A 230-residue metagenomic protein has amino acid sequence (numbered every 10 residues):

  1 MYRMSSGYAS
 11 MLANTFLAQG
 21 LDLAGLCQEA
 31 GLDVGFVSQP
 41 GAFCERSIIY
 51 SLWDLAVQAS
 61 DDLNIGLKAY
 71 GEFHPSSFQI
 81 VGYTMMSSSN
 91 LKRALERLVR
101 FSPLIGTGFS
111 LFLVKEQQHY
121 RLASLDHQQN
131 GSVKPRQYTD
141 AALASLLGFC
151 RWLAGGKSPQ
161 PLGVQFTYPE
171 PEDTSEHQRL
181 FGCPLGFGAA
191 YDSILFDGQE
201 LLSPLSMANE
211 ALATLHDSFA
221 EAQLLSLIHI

Functional and structural regions predicted by a protein language model:
M1-L122: N-terminal low-complexity or simple alpha-helical regulatory segments that function as activation/interaction modules
R3-S6, S10, T15, I105-D140 (+1 more regions): Conserved binding/catalytic microenvironments
W53, L95, L143-L146, A220: Hydrophobic alpha-helical core bundles mediating ligand binding, dimerization, or RNAP-core interactions
Q79-M85, H127-V133, L201-L202, A222: Short hinge/gating elements
P135-T139, L143, N209, A213: Short, charged, low-complexity patches
E170-E176: Charged mid-protein connector segments
E176-I228: Extended mid-to-C-terminal alpha-helical interaction segments
